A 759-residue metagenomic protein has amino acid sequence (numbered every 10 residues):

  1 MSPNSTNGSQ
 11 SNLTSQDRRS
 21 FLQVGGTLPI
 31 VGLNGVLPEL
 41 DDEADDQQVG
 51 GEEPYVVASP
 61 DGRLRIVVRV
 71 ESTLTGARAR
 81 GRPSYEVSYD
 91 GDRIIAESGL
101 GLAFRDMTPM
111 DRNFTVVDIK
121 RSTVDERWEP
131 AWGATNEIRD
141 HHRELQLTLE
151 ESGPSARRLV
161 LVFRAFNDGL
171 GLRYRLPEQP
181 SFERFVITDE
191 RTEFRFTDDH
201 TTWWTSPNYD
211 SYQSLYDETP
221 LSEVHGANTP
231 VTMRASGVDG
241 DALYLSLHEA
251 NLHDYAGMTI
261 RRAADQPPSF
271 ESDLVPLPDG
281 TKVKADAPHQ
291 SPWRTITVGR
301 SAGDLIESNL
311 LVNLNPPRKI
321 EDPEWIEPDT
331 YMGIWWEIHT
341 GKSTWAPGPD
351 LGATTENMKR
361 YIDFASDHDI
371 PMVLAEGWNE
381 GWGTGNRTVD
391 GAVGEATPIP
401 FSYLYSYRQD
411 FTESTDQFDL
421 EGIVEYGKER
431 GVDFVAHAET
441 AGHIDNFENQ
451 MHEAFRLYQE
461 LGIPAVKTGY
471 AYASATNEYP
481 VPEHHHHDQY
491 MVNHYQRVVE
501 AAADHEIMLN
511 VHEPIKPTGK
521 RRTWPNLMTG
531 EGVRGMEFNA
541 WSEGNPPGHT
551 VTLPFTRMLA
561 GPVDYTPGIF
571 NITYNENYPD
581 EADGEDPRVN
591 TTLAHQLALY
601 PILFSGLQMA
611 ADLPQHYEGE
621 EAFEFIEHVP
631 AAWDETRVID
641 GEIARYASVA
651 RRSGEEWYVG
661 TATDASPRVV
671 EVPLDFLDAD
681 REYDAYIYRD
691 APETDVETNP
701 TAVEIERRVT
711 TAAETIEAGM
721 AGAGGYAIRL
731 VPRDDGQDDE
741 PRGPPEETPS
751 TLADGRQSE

Functional and structural regions predicted by a protein language model:
M1-Q16: N-terminal secretory signal peptides
S2-S5, S20-P38: N-terminal export signals
E52-I320, A702: N-terminal accessory beta-strand-rich subdomains and adjacent acidic, glycine-rich linkers that precede catalytic cores
D286-H368, M372, E376: An acidic-aromatic substrate-binding cleft motif
G377-D583, P587: Aromatic- and carboxylate-enriched substrate-binding clefts and catalytic-loop regions of carbohydrate-active enzymes
A610-Y658, A662, E693-T701: Glycan-recognition and catalytic regions of carbohydrate-active enzymes
I643-A679, Y683, Y726-R729: Carbohydrate-binding surface patches
R707-R756: C-terminal beta-strand-rich structural cap/linker in extracellular carbohydrate-active enzymes
